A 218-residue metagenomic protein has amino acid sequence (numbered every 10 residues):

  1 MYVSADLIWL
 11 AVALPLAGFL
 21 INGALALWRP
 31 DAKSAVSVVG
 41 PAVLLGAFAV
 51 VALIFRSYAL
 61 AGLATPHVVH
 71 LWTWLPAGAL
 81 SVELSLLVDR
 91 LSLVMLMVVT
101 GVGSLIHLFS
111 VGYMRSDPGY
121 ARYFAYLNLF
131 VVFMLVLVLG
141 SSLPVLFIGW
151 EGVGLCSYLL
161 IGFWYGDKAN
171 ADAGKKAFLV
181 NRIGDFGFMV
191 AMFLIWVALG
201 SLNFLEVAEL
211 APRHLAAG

Functional and structural regions predicted by a protein language model:
M1-G218: ...captures the hydrophobic TM-helix bundle architecture rather than a specific catalytic motif, and can also fire on
